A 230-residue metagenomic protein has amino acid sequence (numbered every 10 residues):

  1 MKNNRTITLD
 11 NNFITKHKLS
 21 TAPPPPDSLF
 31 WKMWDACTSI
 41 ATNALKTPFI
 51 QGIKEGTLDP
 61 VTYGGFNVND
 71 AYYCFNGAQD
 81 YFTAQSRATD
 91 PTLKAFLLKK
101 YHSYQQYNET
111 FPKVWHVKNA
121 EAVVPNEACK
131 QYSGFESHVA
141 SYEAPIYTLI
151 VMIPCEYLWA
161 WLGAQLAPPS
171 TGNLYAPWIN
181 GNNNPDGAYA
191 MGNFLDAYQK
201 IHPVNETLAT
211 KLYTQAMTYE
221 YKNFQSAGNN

Functional and structural regions predicted by a protein language model:
F13-I14, K18-M33, C37, F135-E136 (+1 more regions): Hydrophobic alpha-helical segments
H17, W34-L58, G77, G192-K200: Short alpha-helical hairpin
A22-L29, A36, Q165-Y175, A188 (+1 more regions): Domain-length accessory/inserted modules outside core catalytic folds
K32, N43, V68, T92-Y189 (+2 more regions): Active-site-proximal alpha-helical scaffolds that flank and shape metal-associated catalytic sites
T38-N43, T57-R87, I150-A160: Alpha-helical bundle segments that constitute or directly flank the non-heme di-iron/ferroxidase center
Y81-A88, G163-A167, Y198, A227: Secondary-structure edge/capping motif, primarily at the C-terminal ends of alpha-helices and the immediately following
T207, K211-N230: A cross-kingdom marker for long, charged
